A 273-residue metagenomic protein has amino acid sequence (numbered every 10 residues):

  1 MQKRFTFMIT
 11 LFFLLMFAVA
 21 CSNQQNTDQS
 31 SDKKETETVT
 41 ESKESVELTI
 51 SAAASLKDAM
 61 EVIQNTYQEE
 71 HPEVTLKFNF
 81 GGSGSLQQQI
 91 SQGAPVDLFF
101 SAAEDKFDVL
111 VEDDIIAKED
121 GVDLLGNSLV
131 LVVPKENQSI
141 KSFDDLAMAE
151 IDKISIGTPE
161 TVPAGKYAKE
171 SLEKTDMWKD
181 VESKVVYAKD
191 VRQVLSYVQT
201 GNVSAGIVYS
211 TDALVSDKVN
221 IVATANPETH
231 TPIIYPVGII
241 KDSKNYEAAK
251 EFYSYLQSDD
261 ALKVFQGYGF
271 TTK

Functional and structural regions predicted by a protein language model:
M1-T27: Sec-dependent N-terminal signal peptides of Gram-positive bacterial secreted proteins and lipoproteins
C21-V62, G84, S91, A103-E104 (+3 more regions): Exported/periplasmic ABC-transporter solute-binding proteins
I50, D58-F78: Short alpha-helix C-terminal cap/hinge motif
E73-I90: Central regulatory/effector-binding core of bacterial HTH transcription factors
E73-V74, V96, V219: Short, well-ordered coil loops that connect the C-terminus of an alpha-helix to the N-terminus of a beta-strand
L76, K118-D120, V222: A short linear hydrophobic-aromatic micro-motif
Q87, G93, D97-E112, A117-V122: Short beta-strand-centered segments that line the small-molecule binding cleft or hinge of alpha/beta clamshell
S128-L129: Early exported N-terminus immediately downstream of N-terminal targeting peptides
